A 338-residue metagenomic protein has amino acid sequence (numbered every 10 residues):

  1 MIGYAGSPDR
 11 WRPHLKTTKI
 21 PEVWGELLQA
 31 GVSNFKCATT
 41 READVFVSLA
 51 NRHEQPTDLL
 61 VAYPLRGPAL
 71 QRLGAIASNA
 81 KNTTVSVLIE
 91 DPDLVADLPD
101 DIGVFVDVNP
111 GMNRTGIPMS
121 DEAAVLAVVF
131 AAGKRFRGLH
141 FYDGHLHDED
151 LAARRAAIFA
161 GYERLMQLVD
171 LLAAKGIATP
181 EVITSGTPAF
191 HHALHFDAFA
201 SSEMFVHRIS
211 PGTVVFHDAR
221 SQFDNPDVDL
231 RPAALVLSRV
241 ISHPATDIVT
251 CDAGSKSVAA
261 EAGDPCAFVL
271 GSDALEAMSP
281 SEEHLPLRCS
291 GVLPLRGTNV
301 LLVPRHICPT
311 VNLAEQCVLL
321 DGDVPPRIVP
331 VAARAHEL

Functional and structural regions predicted by a protein language model:
M1-S7, E54-D58, A62-P64, G161-A174 (+1 more regions): Alpha-helix-loop-beta-strand connector modules within alpha/beta enzyme cores
H14, S185, G212, D252-G254 (+1 more regions): Generic beta-strand/beta-sheet core signal
H14-L151: Active-site-proximal beta-alpha core segment in soluble small-molecule metabolic enzymes
V47-R52, A156, S221-D229, L319: C-terminal helical cap(s) of enzyme catalytic domains, especially alpha/beta-barrels
D101-G103, N109-N225: Active-site loop/helix belt of alpha/beta enzymes
A189-S272: Active-site loop ensemble at the mouth of alpha/beta enzyme cores that anchors a bound cofactor
H243-L338: C-terminal accessory subdomain/extension
